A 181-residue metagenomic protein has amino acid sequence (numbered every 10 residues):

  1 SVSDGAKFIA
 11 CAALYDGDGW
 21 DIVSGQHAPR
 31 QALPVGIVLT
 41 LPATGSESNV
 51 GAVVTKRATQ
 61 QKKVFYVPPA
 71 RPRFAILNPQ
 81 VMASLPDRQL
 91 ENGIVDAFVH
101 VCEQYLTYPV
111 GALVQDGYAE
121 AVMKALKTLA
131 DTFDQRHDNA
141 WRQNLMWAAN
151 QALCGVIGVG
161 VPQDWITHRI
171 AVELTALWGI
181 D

Functional and structural regions predicted by a protein language model:
S1-P79: Glycine/threonine-rich beta-strand-loop-alpha-helix active-site module that forms ligand/phosphate-binding
F8, N150-L153, V172: Contiguous, well-ordered alpha-helical segments that form the cores/surfaces of helical PPI scaffolds
D18, P86-D87, I180-D181: Generic structural signal for alpha-helix starts
H27-R30, A97, Y118, I166: Short acidic-hydrophobic sequence patches enriched in Asp/Glu that either
G51-P162: Carboxylate- and glycine-rich phosphate/diphosphate-binding segment that chelates Mg2+/Mn2+
V161-D181: C-terminal catalytic subdomain
